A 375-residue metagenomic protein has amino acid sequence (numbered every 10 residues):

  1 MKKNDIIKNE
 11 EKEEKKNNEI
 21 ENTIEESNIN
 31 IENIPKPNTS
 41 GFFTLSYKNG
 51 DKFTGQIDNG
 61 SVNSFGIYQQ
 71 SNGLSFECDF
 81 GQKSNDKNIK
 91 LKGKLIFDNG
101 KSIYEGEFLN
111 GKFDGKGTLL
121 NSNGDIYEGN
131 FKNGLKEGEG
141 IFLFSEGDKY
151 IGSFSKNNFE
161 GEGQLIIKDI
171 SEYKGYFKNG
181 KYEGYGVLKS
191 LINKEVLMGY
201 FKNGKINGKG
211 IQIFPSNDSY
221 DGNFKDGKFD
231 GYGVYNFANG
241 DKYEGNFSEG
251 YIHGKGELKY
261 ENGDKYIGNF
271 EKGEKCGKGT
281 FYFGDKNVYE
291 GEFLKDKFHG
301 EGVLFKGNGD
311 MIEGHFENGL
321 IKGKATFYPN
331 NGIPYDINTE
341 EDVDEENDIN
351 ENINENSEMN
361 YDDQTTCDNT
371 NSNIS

Functional and structural regions predicted by a protein language model:
M1-S375: Glycine/tyrosine- and acidic-biased, solvent-exposed loop/turn segments at the edges of beta-strands
